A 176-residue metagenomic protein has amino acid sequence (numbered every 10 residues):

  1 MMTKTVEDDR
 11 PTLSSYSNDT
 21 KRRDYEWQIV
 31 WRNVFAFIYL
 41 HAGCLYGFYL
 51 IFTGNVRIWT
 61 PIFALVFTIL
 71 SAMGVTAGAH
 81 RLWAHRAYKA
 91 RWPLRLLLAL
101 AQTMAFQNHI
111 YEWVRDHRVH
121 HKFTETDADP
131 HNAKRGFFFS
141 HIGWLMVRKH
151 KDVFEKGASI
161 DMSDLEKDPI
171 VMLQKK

Functional and structural regions predicted by a protein language model:
M1-K176: Non-catalytic, topology-defining segments of multipass membrane proteins
